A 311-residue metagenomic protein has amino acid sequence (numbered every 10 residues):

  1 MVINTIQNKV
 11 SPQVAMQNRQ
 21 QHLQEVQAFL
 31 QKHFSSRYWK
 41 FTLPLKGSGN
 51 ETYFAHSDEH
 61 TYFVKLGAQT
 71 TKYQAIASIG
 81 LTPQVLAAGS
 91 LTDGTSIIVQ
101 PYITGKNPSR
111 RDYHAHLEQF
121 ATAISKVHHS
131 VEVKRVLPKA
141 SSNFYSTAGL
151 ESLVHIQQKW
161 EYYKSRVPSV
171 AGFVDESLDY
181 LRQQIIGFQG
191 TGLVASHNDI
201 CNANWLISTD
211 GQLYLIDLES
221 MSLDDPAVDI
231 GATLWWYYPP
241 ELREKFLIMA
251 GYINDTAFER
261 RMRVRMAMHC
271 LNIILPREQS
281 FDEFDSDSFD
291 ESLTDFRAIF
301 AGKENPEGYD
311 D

Functional and structural regions predicted by a protein language model:
V2-Q13, D311: Phosphate/pyrophosphate-binding loops and the adjoining catalytic core of nucleotide-dependent enzymes
N18-K40, E132-N198, S292-D311: An alpha-helical support segment within catalytic cores of ATP-dependent transferases
K40-A148: ATP-binding pocket architecture of kinase catalytic cores
E59, T95, T191-L193, G211: Conserved catalytic motifs of the protein kinase core domain
L91, I97-Y113, H129, I156-Y163 (+1 more regions): A glycine-centered beta->alpha junction motif in the catalytic cores of kinase/phosphotransferase enzymes
V194-A195, S208-F258: Active-site Asp-x-Gly
A203-W205: Hydrophobic residue at the +6 position relative to the catalytic HRD Asp in the kinase catalytic loop
W235, E244-D311: Helix-rich C-terminal or lid/interface subdomains of diverse kinases
